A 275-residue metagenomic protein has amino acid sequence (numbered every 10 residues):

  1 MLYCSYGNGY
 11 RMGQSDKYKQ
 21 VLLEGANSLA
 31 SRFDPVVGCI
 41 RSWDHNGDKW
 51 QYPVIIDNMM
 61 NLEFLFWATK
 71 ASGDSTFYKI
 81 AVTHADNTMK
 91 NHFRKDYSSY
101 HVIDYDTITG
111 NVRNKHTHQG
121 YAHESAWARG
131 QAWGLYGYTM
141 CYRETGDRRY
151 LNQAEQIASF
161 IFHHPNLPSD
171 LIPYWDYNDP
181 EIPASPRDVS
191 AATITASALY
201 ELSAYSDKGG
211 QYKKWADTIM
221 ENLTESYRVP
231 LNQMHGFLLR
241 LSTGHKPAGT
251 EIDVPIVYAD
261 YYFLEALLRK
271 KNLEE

Functional and structural regions predicted by a protein language model:
M1-E275: Glycan-recognition and catalytic cores of secretory/periplasmic carbohydrate-active enzymes
